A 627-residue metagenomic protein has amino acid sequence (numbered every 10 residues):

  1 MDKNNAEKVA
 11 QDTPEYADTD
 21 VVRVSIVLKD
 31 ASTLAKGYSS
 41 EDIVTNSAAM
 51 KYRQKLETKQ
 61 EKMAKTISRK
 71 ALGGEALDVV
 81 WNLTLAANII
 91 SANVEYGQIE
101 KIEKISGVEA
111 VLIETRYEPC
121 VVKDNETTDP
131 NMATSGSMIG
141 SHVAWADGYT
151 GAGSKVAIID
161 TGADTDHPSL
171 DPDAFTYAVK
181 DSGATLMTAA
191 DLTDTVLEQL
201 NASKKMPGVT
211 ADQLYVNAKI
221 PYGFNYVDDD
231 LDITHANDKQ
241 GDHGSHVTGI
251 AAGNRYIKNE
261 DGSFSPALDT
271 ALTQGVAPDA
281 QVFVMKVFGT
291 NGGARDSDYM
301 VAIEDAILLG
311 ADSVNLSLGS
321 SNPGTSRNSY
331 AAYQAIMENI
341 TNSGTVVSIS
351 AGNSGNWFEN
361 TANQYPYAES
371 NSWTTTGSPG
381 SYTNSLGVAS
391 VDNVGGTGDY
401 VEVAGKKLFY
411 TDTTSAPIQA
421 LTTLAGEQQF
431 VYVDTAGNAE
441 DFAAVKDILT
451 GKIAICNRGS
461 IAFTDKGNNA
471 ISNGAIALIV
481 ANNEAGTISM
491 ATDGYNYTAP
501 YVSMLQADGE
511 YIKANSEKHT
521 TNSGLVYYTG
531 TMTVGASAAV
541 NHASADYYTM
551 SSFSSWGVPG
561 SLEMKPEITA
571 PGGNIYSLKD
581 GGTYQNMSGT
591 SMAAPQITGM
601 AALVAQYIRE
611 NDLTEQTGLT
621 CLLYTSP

Functional and structural regions predicted by a protein language model:
M1-A17, N82, V94-I99, V121-I158 (+10 more regions): N-terminal domain-start motif of subtilase-like serine proteases
M1-V122: Inhibitory N-terminal propeptides of secreted protease zymogens
T19, V143-F224, D228-R295, L309-D312 (+7 more regions): Subtilisin-like serine protease catalytic core
K65-D147, A152-K155, D166-K180, A514-A536: Autoinhibitory propeptides
P168-Q213, N217, F224, D228 (+4 more regions): Structured lumen-facing ectodomains of secretory-pathway proteins
T248-I250, V287, D312, G459 (+2 more regions): Hydrolase catalytic cores
D305-R327, S350-A351, C456-R458: Short acidic, glycine-rich surface-loop motifs adjacent to enzyme active sites
A332-G344: Catalytic-core regions built around general acid/base machinery
